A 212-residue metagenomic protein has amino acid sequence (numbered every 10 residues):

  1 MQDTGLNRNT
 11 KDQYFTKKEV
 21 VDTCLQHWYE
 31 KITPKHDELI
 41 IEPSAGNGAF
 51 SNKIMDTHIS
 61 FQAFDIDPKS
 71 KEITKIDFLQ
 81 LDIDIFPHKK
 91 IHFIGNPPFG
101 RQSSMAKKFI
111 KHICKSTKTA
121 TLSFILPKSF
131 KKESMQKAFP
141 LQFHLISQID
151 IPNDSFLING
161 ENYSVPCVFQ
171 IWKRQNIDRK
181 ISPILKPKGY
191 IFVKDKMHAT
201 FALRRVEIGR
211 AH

Functional and structural regions predicted by a protein language model:
M1-H212: Class I S-adenosyl-L-methionine-dependent methyltransferase catalytic core
